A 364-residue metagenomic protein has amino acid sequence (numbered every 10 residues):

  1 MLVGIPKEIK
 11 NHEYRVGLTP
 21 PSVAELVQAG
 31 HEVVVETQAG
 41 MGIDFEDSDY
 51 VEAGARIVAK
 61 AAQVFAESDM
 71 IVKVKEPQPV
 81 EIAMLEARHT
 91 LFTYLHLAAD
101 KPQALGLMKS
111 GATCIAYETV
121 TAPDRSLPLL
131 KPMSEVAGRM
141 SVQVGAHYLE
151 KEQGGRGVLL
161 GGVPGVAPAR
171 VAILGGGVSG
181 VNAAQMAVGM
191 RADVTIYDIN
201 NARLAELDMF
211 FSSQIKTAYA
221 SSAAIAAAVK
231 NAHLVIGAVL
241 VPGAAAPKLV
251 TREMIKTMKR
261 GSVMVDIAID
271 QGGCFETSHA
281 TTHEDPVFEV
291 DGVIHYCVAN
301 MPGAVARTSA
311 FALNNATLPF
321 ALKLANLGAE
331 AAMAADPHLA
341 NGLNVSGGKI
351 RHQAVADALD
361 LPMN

Functional and structural regions predicted by a protein language model:
L2, E8, P79-R170, V298-N300: Glycine/serine-rich phosphate-binding loop and adjoining beta1-alpha1 elements at the start of nucleotide-handling
L2-G106, S110: An N-terminal-biased, well-structured beta-alpha scaffold segment characteristic of Rossmann-like dinucleotide-binding
P6-F45, E152-L240, V287: Glycine-rich phosphate/diphosphate-binding loop of Rossmann-like nucleotide-binding domains
D69, K75-E76, L95-H96, S221 (+3 more regions): Short glycine-/small-residue-rich Rossmann-like dinucleotide-binding loops
E76, V136, G177-V178: Residue-level detector of alpha-helix initiation sites
E118-L159, I269, C274-N364: Adenosine-phosphate binding glycine-rich loop
M209-D291: Rossmann-like adenosine-cofactor binding region
